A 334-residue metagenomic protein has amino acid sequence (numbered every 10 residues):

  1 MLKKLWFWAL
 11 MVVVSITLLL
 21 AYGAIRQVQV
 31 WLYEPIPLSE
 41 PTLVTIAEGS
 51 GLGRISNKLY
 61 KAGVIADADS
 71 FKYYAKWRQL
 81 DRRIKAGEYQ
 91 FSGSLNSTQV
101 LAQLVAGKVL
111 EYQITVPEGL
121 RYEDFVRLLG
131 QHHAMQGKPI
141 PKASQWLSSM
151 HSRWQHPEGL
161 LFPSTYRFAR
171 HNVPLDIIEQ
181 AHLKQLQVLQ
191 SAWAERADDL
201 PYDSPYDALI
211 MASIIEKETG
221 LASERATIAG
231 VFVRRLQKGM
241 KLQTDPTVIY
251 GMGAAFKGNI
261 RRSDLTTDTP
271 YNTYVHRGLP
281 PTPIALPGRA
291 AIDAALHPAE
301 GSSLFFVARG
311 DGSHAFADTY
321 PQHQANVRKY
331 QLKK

Functional and structural regions predicted by a protein language model:
M1-S39: N-terminal type II signal-anchor transmembrane helix that functions as the membrane-insertion/stop-transfer segment
K4, L43-A47, A62-G63, A68 (+2 more regions): N-terminal short leaders/motifs
L10-V14, P41-L43, D81-R83, L120-E123 (+3 more regions): Short low-complexity stretches enriched in small and charged residues
I16-L19, E88-L95, V231-Q243: Short N-terminal signal/transit or membrane-insertion segments and the immediately adjacent low-complexity/disordered
A24-L189: Signal peptide-directed extracytoplasmic domains
G51, R127, Q131-Q136, S148-K334: Bacterial extracytoplasmic/cell-wall-associated proteins, especially those involved in peptidoglycan
